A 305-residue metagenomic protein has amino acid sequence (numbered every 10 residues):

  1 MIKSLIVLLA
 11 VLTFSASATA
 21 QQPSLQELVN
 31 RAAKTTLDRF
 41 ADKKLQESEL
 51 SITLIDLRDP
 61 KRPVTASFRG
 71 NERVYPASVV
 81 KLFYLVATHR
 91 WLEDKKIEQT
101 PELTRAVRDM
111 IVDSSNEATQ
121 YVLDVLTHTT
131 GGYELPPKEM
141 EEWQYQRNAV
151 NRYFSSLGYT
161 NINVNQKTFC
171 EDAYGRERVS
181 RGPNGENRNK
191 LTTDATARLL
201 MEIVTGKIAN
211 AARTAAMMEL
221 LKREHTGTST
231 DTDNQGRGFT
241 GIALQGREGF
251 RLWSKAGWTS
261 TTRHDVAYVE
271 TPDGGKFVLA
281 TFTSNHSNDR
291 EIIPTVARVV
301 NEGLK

Functional and structural regions predicted by a protein language model:
S4-R69, L92-I97, M140, Q144 (+2 more regions): N-terminal leader/targeting segments and the immediately adjacent pre-domain N-terminus
Q21-T36, K44-E49, R188, T192 (+1 more regions): Structured C-terminal helix/loop/strand segments within mature extracytoplasmic catalytic/sensor domains
S24-T35, E47, E102-R181, N189-D194: Active-site-adjacent helix/loop patches that line small-molecule binding or acyl-intermediate pockets
S51-L54, A77, D109, Y121 (+3 more regions): Structural recognition of the beta-strand scaffold that forms the well-ordered cores of secreted hydrolase catalytic
R58-P60, R73-Y75, N116-A118, H128-T129 (+5 more regions): Solvent-exposed loop/turn segments at secondary-structure junctions within structured extracellular/periplasmic domains
Y75-I97, M110, L279: Active-site SXXK
V86-D94, D124, R198-T205, E302: Short glycine/serine- and small hydrophobic-enriched flexible loop segments
R90-R108, T119, N210-A215: Short, well-structured active-site flanking segments
